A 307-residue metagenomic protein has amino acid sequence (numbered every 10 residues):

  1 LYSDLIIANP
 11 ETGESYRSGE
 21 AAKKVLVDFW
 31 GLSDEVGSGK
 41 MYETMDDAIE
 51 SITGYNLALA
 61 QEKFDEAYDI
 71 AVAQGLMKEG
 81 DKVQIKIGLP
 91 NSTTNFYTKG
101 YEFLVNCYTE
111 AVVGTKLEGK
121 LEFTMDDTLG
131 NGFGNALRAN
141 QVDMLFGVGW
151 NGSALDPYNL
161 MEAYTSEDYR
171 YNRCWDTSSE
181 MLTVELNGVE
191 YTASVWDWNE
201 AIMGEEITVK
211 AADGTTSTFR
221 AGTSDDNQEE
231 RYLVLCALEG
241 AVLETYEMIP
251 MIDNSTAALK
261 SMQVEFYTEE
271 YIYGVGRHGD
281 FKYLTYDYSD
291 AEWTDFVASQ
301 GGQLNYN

Functional and structural regions predicted by a protein language model:
L1, K63-S92, I202, E206-S261: Bilobed periplasmic-binding protein-like "clamshell/Venus-flytrap" ligand-binding domains
L1-D4, Q61, T98-L104, L155-L160 (+1 more regions): Short, solvent-exposed loop/turn and secondary-structure capping segments
I6, P10-E11, S15, T109 (+5 more regions): Hydrophobic/aromatic-lined pockets within catalytic cores
I7-A58, A73-K82, A136, E162-T218 (+1 more regions): Short, solvent-exposed loop/beta-turn-alpha elements that line the ligand-binding surface or hinge of extracytoplasmic
F29-W30, D34-G152, Q228-R231, T256: Ligand/substrate-recognition segments at binding pockets and active sites
T53, Y97, Y191, S224 (+1 more regions): Aromatic-acidic/polar surface patches that form glycan- and anion
Q61, V105, G134, R138 (+3 more regions): Generic hydrophobic alpha-helical scaffold/packing signal
A139, N151, S166-R170, G204 (+2 more regions): Short, well-ordered loop/turn and helix-capping segments at boundaries between secondary-structure elements and domains
